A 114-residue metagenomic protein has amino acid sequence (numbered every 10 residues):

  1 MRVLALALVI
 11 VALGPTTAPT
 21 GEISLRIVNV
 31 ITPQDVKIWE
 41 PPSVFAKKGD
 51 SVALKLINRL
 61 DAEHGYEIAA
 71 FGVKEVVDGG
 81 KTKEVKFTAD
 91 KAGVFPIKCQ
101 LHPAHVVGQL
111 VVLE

Functional and structural regions predicted by a protein language model:
L4-L13: Sec-dependent N-terminal signal peptides
A18-P19, I23-S24, V77-E114: Extracellular/periplasmic metallocenter environments
T20-S51: N-terminal edge beta-strand
N29, N58, A70, A89-K91 (+1 more regions): Non-catalytic surface loops within mature trypsin-like serine protease
Q34-S43, I68-F71, G80, E84: N-terminal post-signal-peptidase region of extra-cytosolic proteins
A53-K55, K86: Residues within well-ordered beta-strands of beta-sheet-rich folds
L56-N58, L101: Non-cytosolic beta-sheet module surface loops
R59-K81, Q109: Histidine- and aromatic-enriched segments that form or immediately flank copper-ligand environments
